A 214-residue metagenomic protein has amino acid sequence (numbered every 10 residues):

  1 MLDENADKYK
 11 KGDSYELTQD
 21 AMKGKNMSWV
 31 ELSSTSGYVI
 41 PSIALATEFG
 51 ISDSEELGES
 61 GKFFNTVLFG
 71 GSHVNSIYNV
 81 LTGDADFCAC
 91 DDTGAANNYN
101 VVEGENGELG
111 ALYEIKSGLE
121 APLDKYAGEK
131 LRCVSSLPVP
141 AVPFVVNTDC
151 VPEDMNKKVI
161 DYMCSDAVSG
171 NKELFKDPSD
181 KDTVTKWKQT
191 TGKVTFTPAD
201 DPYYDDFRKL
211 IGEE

Functional and structural regions predicted by a protein language model:
M1-F49: A conserved helix-loop-strand patch within extracytoplasmic ligand-binding domains of the periplasmic binding
N5-D7, L32-S36, V74, T93-N97 (+2 more regions): Solvent-exposed loop/turn segments at secondary-structure junctions within structured extracellular/periplasmic domains
K11, K23-N26, E48-G71, D84: A local structural motif
D20, T66-L112: Short helices/loops that flank or line small-molecule/ion binding pockets
N26-T35, T66-V67, V145-T148, Q189-T197: Second-shell loop/turn segments in exported
A46-G50, L81-D86, T93, D161-V168 (+1 more regions): Sec-exported extracytoplasmic/periplasmic mature domains
L57-K62, V101-I160, K181-T185: Periplasmic-binding protein-like
C150-E214: An extracytoplasmic/periplasmic, membrane-proximal ligand-sensing/linker region
